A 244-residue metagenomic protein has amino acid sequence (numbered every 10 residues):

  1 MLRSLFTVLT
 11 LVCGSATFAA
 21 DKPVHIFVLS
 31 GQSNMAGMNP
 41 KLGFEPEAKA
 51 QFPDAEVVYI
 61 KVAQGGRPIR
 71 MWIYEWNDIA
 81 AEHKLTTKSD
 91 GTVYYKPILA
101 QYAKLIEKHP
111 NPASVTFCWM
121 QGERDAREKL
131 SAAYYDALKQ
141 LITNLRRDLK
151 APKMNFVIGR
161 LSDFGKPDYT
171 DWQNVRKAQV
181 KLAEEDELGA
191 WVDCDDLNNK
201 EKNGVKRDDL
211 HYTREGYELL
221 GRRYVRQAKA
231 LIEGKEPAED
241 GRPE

Functional and structural regions predicted by a protein language model:
S4-G14: Bacterial N-terminal signal peptides
A20-E244: Cell-envelope and extracellular/periplasmic
